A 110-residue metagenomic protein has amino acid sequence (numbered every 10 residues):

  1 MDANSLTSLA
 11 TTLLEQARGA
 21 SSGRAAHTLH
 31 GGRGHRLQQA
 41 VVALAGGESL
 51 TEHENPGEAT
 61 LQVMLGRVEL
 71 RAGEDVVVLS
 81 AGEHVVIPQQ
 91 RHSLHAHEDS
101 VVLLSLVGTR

Functional and structural regions predicted by a protein language model:
M1-R36, R71: A short, N-terminal "cap"/entry segment at the start of jelly-roll beta-barrel domains of the cupin/DSBH fold
G23-A26, Q38-N55: Conserved short histidine dyad/triad with adjacent acidic residue
L50-E52, L70-R71, H92-H97: Short beta-strand His + acidic residue motifs that chelate non-heme Fe in jelly-roll/DSBH and cupin folds
G57-G73: Glycine- and acidic-residue-biased ligand/ion/polar-headgroup-sensing regions
M64-L65, S80-A81, E98: A cytosolic small-molecule/anion-sensing beta-strand core signal
G73-Q89: Short acidic-glycine-tyrosine-enriched beta hairpin
Q89-R110: Ligand-binding loop in jelly-roll beta-barrel domains
